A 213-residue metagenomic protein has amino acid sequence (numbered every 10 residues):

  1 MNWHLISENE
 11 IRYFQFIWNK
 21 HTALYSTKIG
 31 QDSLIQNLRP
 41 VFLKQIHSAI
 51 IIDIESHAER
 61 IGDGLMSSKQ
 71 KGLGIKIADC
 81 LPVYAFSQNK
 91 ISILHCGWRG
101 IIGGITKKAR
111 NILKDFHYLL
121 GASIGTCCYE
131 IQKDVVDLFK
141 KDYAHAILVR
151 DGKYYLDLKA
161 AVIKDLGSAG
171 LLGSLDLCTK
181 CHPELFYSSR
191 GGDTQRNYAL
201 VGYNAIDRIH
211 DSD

Functional and structural regions predicted by a protein language model:
M1-D213: Active-site microenvironment for binding and transforming phosphate-containing groups
